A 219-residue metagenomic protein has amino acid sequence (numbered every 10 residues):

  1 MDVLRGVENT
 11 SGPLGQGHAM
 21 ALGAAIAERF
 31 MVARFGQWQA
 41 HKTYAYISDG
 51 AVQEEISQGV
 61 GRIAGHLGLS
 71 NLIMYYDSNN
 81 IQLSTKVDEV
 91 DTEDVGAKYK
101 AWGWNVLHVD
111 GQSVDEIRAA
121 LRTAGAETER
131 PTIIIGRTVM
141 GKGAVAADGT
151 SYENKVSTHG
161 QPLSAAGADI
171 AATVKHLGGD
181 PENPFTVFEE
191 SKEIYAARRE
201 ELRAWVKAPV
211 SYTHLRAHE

Functional and structural regions predicted by a protein language model:
M1-L67: Cofactor-binding active-site loop characterized by glycine-rich and histidine/acidic residues
I47, A51-E55, I73, N79-R216: Conserved acidic/glycine
L69-N71: Short glycine-/polar-rich loops that comprise or flank the Walker A/P-loop and associated switch/sensor motifs
